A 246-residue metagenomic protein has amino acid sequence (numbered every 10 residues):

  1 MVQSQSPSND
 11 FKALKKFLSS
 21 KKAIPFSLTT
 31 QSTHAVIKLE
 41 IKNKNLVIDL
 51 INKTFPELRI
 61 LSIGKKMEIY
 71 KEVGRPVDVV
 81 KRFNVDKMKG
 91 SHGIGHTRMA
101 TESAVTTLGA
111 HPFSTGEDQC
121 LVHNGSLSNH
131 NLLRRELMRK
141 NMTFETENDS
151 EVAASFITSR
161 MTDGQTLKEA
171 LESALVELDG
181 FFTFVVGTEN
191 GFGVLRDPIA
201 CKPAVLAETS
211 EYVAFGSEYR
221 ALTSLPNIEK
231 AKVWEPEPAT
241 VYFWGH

Functional and structural regions predicted by a protein language model:
M1-H246: Conserved short alpha-helical segments that host acidic/polar catalytic motifs at enzyme active sites
